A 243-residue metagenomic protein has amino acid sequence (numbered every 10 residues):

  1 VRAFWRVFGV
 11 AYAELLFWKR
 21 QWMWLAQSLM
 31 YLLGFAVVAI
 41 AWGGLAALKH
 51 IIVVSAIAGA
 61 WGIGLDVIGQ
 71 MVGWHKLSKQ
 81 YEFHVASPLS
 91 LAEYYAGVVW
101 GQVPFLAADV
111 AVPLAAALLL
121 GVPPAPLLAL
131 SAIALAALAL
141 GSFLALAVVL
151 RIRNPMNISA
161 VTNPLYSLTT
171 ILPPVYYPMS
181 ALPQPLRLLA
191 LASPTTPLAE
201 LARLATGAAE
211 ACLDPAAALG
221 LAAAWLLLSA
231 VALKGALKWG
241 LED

Functional and structural regions predicted by a protein language model:
V1-W24: N-terminal Sec/SRP start-transfer signal
F4-Y12, V175-A217: Short hydrophobic, aromatic-rich alpha-helical segments embedded in or entering the lipid bilayer of multi-pass
F17-G62, S167-L168, A224-L226: Hydrophobic alpha-helical transmembrane segments of multi-pass membrane transport/permease proteins
R20-M23, H50-V54, W61-D66, A96-V98 (+4 more regions): Short alpha-helical transmembrane interface motifs in multi-pass membrane proteins
Y31-L32, A36-I40, E200-D243: Alpha-helical transmembrane segments of multi-pass membrane transporters/translocases
A41-G43, V149-A192: Transmembrane helix segments
K49-A117, P164: Hydrophobic alpha-helical transmembrane segments of multi-pass membrane transport proteins
L91-A92, A96-T162, C212-K234: Alpha-helical transmembrane segments and their short interhelical loops
